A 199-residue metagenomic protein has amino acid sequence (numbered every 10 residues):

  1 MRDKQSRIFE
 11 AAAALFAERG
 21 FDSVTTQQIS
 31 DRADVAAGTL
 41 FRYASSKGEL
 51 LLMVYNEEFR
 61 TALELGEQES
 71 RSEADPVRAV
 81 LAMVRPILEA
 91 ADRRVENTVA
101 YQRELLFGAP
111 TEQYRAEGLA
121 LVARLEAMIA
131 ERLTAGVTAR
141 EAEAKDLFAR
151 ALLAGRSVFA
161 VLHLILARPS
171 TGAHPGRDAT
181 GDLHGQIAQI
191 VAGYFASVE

Functional and structural regions predicted by a protein language model:
M1-D3, E10, A14, R140-A144 (+2 more regions): N-terminal intrinsically disordered/low-complexity leader segments
R7, A11, L15-E49, M53: Helix-turn-helix
M53, E67-E96, L147, A151-G155 (+1 more regions): Hydrophobic alpha-helical connector segments
R60-L63, T111-A139, A149-R156, G181 (+1 more regions): Amphipathic alpha-helical packing segments from all-alpha helical-bundle domains
L81-R103, A130, G155, F159 (+1 more regions): Helical hydrophobic small-molecule/effector-binding pocket
L88, E143-T171, A179-Y194: Hydrophobic alpha-helical segments that form the core of small-molecule binding pockets and/or dimer interfaces
D92-Q113, A167-T171: Amphipathic alpha-helical segments used for helix-helix packing
